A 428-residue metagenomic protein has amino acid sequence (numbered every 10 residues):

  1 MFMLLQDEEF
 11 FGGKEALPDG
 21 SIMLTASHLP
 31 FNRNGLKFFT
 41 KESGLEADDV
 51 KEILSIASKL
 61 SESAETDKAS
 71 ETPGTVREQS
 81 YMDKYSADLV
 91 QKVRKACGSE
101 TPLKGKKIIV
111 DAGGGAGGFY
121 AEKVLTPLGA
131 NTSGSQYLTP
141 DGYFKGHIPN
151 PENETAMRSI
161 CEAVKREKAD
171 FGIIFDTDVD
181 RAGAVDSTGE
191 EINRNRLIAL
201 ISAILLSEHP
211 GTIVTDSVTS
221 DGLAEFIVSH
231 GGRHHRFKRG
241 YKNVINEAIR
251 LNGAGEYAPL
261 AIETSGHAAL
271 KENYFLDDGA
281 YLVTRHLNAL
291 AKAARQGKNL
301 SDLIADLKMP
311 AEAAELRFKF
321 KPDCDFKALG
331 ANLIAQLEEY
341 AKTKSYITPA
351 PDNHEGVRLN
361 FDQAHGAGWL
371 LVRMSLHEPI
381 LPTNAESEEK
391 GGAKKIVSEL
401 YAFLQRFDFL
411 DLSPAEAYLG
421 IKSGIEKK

Functional and structural regions predicted by a protein language model:
M1-S43, A224: Ferredoxin-reductase
F11, N34-E167: Gly/Ser/Thr-enriched, mixed-charge loops and adjacent short helices that form phosphate/oxyanion-binding elements
S21-S27, D111, I174-D176, A261-I262 (+1 more regions): Short beta-strand segments
A26-P30, G115, D176-D180, S265-H267: Short glycine-rich anion-binding loops that position phosphate/pyrophosphate groups of nucleotides and phosphorylated
R33, H209-K428: Phosphate-binding and adjacent anionic-ligand microenvironments
K37-K41, G183-S187, V228, A269-K271: Short beta-strand-to-turn element immediately C-terminal to the catalytic PLP-Schiff-base lysine in fold type I
E46-A47, S135-Y137, E190-H209, G279-L287: Gly/Ser/Thr-rich active-site loops/lids in small-molecule metabolic enzymes that frequently grip phosphoryl groups
P149-R236: Acidic, glycine-rich loop-and-beta core segments that form the ion-binding/anion-interacting portion of active sites
